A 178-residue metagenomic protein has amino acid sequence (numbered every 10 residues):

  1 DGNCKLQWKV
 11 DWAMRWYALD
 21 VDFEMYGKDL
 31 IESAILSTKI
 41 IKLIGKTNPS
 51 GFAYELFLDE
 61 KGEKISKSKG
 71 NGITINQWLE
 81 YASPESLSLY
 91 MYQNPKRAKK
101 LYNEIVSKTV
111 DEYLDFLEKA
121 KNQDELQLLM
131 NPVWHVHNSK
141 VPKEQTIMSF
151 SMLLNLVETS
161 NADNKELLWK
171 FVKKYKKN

Functional and structural regions predicted by a protein language model:
D1-I75: Active-site cores that bind ATP or allylic diphosphates and position pyrophosphate for catalysis
D29, A34, E55-N178: Catalytic adenosine-cofactor/nucleotide-binding cores of aminoacyl-tRNA synthetases and other
